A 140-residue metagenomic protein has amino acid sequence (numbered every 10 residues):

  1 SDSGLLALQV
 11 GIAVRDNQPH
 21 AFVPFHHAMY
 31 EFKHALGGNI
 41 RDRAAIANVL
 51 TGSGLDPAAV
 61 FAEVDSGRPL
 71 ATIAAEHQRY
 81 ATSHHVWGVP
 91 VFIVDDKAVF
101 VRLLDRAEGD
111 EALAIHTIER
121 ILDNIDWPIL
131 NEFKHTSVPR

Functional and structural regions predicted by a protein language model:
S1-L55: Chalcogenol-based redox active-site neighborhoods
L36, I40-R140: C-terminal cap of thioredoxin/glutaredoxin-like
